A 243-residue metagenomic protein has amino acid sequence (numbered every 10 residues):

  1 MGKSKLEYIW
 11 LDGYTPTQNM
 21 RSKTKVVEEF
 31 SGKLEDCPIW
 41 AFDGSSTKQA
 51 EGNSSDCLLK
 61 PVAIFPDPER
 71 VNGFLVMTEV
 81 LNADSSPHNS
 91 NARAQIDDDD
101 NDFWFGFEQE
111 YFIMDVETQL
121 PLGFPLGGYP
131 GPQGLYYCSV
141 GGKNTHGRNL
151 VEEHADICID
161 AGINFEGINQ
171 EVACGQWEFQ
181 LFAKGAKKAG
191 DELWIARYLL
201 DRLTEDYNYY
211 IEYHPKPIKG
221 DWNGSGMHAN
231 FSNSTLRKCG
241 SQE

Functional and structural regions predicted by a protein language model:
M1-E243: Glycine-rich, acidic/polar active-site loops that bind/position phosphate-bearing ligands
